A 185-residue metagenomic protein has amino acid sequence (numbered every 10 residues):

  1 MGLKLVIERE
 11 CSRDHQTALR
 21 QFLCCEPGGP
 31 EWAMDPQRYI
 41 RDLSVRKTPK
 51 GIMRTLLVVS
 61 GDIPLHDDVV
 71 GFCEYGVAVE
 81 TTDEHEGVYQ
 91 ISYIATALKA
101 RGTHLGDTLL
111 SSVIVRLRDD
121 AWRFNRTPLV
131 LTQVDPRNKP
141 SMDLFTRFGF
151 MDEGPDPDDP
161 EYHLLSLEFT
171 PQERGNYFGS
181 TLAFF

Functional and structural regions predicted by a protein language model:
M1-T17, Q21, T170-F185: Conserved N-terminal entry element of GNAT/NAT acetyltransferase domains
R9-T17, Q21-Y93, A97-K99, R116: Acetyl-CoA-dependent GNAT
F22-C25, L144-F148: Alpha-helical interaction/dimerization surfaces of two-component signaling modules
M53, R116-T127: Short, high-confidence coil segments that cap the C-terminus of an alpha-helix and link into the following beta-strand
V88-Q90, I114, P128, F145: Extended low-polarity, hydrophobic cluster-rich segments
T96, G102-D119, D143, R147: Conserved acetyl-CoA-binding loop-helix of GNAT-fold acetyltransferases
R126-M142: Conserved beta-strand-loop-alpha-helix junction that forms the acyl-donor binding cleft
L131-V134, T146-L167: Conserved catalytic-core motifs of GNAT/GCN5-like acyltransferases
